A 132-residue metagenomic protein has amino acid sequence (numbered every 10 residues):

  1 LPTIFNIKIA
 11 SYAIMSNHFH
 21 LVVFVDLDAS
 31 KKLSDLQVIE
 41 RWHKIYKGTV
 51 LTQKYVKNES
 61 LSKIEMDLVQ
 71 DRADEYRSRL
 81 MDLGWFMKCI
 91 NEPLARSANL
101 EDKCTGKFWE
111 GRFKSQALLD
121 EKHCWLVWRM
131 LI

Functional and structural regions predicted by a protein language model:
L1-I132: Short catalytic/metal-binding and nucleic-acid-binding patches
